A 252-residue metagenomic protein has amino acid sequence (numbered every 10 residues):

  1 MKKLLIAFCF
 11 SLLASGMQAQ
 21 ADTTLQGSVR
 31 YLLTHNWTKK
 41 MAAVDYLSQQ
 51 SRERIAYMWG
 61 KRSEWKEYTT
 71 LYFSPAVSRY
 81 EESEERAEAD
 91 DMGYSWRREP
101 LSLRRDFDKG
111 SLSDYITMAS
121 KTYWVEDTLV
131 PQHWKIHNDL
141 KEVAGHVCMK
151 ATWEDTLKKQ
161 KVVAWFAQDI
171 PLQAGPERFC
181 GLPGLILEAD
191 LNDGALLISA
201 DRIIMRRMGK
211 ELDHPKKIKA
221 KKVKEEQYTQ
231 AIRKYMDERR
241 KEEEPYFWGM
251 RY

Functional and structural regions predicted by a protein language model:
M1-T24, M250-Y252: Bacterial Sec-dependent N-terminal signal peptides
A21-Y252: Extended soluble regions of mature proteins
